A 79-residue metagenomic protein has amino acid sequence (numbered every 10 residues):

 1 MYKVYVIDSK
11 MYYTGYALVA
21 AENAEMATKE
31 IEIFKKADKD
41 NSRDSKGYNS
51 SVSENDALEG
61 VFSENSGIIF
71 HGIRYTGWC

Functional and structural regions predicted by a protein language model:
M1-G15: Short aromatic-glycine-(Arg/Gly/Cys) micro-motifs in beta-strand/loop hairpins
K10-Y12, E25, Y75, C79: Compositionally biased, intrinsically disordered low-complexity regions
Y13-N23: A short, exposed loop/beta-hairpin motif centered on an aromatic-Gly-Thr core
M26-E30: Short amphipathic alpha-helices within nucleic acid-binding modules
I33-C79: Short, mixed-charge low-complexity intrinsically disordered segments
